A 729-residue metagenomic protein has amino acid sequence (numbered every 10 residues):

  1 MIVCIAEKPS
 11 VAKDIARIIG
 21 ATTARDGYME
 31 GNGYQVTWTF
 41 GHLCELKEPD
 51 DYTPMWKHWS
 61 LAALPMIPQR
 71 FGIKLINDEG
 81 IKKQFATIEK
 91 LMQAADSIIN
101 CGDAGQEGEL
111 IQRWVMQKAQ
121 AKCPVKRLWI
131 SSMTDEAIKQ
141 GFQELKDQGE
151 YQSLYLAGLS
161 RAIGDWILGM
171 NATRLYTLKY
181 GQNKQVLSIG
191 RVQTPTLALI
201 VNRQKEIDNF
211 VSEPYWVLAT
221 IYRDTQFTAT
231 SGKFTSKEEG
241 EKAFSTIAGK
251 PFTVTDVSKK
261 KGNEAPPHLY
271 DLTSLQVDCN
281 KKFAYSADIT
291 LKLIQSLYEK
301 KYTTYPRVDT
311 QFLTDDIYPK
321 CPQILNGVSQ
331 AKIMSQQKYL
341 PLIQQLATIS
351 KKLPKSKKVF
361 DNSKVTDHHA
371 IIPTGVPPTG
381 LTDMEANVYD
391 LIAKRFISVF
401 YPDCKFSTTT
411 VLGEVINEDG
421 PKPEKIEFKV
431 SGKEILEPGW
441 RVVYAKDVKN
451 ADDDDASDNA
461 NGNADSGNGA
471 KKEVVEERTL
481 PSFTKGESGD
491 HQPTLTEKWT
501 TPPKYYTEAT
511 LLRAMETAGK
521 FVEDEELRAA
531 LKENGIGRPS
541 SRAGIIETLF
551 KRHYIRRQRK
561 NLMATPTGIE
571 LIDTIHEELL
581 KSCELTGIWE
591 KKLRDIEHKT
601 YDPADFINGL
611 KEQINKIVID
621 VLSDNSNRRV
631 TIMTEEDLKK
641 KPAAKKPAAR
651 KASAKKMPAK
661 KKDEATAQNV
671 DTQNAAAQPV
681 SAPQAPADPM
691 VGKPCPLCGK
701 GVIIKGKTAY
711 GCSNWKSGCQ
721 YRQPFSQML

Functional and structural regions predicted by a protein language model:
M1, I99-A104, N183-V186, K259-H268 (+4 more regions): Conserved short loop/turn motifs at secondary-structure junctions
M1-W166, M170, V448-K449, K471: Intrinsically disordered, low-complexity regulatory segments
I2-V3, K118, A287-D288, D309-L729: Basic, low-complexity terminal or inter-domain segments flanking catalytic cores
T23-Y28, Q148-S153, R174-L178, K205-F210 (+2 more regions): Active-site phosphate-binding and catalytic loops of NTP-dependent enzymes
F71-I98, L199-I200, D278-C279, L391-I397 (+1 more regions): Phosphate-interacting basic helix/loop segments used at nucleotide- and nucleic-acid interfaces
G80, Q93, D135-W216, T220-Y222 (+1 more regions): C-terminal or mid-to-C-terminal helical accessory/interaction module adjacent to the motor/catalytic core
K237-Y270, Q276: Metal- or metallocofactor-binding catalytic centers and their adjacent structured scaffolds across diverse enzyme
